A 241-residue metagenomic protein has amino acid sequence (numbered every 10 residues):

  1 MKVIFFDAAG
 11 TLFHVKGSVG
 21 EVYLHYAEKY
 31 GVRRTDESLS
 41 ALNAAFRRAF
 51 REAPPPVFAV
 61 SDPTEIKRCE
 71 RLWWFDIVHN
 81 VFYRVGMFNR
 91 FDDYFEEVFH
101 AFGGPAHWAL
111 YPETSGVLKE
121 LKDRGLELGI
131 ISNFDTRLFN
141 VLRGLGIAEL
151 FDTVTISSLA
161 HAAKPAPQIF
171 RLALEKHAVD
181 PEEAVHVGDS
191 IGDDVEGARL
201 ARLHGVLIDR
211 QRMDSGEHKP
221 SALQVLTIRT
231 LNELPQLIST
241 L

Functional and structural regions predicted by a protein language model:
M1-I4, H14, E37-S40, F88-D93 (+3 more regions): Asp-based, Mg2+/Mn2+-dependent phosphohydrolase catalytic module
M1-P112, R124: N-terminal helical cap/lid subdomain that shapes the substrate entry/recognition surface in HAD-like hydrolases
